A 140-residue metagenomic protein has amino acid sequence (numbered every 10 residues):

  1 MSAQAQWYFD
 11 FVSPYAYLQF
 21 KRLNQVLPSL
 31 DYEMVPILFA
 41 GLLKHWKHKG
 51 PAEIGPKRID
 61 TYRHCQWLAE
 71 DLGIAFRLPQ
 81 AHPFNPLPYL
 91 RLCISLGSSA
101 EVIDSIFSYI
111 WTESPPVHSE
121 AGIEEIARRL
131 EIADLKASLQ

Functional and structural regions predicted by a protein language model:
M1-Q6: Extreme N-terminal starter segment of soluble prokaryotic enzymes
F11, Y15-E113: Structural alpha/beta surface segment adjacent to cysteine/selenocysteine redox centers across thiol/disulfide enzymes
S105-Q140: GST-like fold's C-terminal all-alpha helical module
